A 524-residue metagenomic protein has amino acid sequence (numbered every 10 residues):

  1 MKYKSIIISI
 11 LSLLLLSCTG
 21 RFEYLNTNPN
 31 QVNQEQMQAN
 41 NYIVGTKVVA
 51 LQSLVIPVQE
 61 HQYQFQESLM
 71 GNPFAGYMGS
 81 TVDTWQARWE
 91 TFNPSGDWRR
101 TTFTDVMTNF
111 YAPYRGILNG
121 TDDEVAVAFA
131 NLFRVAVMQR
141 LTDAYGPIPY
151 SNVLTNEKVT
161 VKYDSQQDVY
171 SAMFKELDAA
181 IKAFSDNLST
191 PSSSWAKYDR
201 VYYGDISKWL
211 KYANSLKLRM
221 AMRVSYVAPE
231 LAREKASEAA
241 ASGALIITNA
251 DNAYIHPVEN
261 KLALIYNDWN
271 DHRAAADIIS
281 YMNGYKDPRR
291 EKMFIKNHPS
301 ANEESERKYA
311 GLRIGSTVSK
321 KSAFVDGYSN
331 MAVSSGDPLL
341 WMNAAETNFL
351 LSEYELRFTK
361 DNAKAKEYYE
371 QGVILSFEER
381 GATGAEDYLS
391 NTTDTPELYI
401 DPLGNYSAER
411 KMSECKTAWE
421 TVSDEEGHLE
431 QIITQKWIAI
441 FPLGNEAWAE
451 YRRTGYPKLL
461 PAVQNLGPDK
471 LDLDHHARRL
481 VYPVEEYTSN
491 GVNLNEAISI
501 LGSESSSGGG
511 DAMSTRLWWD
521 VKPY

Functional and structural regions predicted by a protein language model:
M1-L16: Sec-dependent bacterial lipoprotein signal peptides
K4-I8, V48, A128, E370: Alpha-helical transmembrane segments of integral membrane proteins
C18-G76, A112, G120, P457 (+1 more regions): Membrane-proximal, proline-rich intrinsically disordered regions
T19-N28, S80-R88, T142-S151, L264-I265 (+1 more regions): Short, compositionally biased low-complexity segments
P29, Q36, P149-L154, D199 (+10 more regions): Solvent-exposed, flexible loop/coil residues
E60-L69, P147-I148, R233, G444-A449: Beta-strand acidic-aromatic groove motif in beta-rich domains, primarily in extracellular
M78-F133, V137-A385, T421-E430, Q435: Structured, solvent-exposed acidic/aromatic patches
F377, G381-Y524: C-terminal functional modules
